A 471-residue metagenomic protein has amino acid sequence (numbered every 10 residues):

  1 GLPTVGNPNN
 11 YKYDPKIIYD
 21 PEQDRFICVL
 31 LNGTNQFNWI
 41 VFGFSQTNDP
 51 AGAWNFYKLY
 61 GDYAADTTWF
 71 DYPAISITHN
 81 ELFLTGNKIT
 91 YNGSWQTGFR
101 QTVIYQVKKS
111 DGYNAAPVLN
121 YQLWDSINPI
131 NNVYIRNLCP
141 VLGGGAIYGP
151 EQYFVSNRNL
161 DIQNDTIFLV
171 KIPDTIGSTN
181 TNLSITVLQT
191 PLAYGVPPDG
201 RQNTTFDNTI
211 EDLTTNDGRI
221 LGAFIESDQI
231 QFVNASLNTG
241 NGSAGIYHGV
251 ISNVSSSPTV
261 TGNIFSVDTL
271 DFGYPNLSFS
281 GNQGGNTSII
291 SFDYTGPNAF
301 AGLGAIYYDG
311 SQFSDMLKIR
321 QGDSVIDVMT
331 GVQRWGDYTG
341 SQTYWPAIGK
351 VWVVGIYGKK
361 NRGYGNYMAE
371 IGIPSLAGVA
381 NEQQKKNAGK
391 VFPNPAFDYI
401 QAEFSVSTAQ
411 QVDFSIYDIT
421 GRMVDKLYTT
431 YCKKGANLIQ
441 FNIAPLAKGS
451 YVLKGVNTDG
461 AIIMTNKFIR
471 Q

Functional and structural regions predicted by a protein language model:
G1-L376: C-terminal PAP-associated
S236-N238, D293-Y294, E403-T408, I443-P445 (+1 more regions): Non-cytosolic beta-sheet module surface loops
I348, A409-Q411, A436, L446-S450: Extracellular Ig-like/FN3 beta-sandwich strand-entry sites
I373-F392, S405-S407, R422: Residue-level detector of functionally pivotal "anchor" positions at catalytic/ligand-binding pockets or at interdomain
N394-Q401: Short coil/turn motif common to extracellular beta-sandwich-like domains
I416-V424, Y451: Short, glycine-anchored, charge-dense loop/turn motifs used at functional sites
G435-F441: Short strand-edge motifs at loop-to-beta-strand transitions and within beta-strands of extracellular beta-rich domains
Q440, K448-Q471: C-terminal tail/sorting-segment detector
